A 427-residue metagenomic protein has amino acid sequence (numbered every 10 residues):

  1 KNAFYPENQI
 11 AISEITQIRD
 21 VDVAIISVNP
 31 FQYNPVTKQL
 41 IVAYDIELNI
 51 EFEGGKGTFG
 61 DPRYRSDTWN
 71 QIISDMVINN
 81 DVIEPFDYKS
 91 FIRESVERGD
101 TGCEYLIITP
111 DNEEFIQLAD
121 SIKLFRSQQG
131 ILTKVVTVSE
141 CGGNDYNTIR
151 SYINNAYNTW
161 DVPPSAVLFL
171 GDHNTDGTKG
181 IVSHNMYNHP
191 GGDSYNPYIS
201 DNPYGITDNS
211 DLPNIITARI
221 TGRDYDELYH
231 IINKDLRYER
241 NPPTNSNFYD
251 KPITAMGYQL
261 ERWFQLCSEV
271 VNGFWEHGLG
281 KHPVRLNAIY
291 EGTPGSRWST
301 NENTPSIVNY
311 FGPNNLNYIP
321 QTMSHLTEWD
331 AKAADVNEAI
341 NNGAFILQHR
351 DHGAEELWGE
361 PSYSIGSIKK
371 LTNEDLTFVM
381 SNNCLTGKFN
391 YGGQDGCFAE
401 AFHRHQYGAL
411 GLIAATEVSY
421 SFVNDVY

Functional and structural regions predicted by a protein language model:
K1-Y427: Cysteine-dependent hydrolase recognition
